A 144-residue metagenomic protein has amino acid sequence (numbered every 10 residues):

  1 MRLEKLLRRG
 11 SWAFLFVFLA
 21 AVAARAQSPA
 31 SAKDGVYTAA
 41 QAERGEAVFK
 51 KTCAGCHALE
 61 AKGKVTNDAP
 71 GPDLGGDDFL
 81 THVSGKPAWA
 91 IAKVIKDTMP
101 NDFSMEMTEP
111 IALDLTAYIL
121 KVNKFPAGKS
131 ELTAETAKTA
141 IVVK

Functional and structural regions predicted by a protein language model:
M1-R8: N-terminal secretory signal peptides that target proteins for export/translocation
G10-A21: Bacterial N-terminal signal peptides
A24-V48, K64: Electrostatic cytochrome c docking/interface patches
S31-A32, S104-K144: Flexible coil segments in periplasmic/lumen-exposed cytochrome c-class electron-transfer proteins
G35, A39, A61-K93: Gly/Gly-Pro-rich "capping" loops immediately C-terminal to redox-active cysteine motifs in periplasmic/lumenal
G45, F49-E60, L115, I119: The canonical Cys-X-X-Cys-His
